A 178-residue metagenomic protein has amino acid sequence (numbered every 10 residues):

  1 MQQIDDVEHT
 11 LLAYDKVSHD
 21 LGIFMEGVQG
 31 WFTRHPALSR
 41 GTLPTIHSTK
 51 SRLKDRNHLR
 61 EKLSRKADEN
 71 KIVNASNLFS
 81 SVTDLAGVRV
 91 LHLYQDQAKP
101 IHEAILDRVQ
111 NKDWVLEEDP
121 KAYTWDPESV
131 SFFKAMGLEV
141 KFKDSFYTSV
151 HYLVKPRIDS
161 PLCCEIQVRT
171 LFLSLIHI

Functional and structural regions predicted by a protein language model:
M1-L85, D96-K99, E103: Charge-rich, low-complexity segments
V90: Residue(s) in the substrate-gating loop at a strand-loop-helix junction that position the organic substrate next
P100, L116, G137-L138: N-terminal globular core domains of eukaryotic regulatory proteins
H102-R108, R169: "Short basic amphipathic alpha-helical interaction patches in structured regions
D107-V115: A common structural junction motif
A122-Y152: Extended, Lys/Arg-enriched charged tracts that mediate electrostatic binding to polyanionic substrates
Y147-S174: Extended serine/threonine-enriched, polar tracts that run as long, contiguous segments within proteins
H177-I178: Conserved small/polar residues in nucleotide/adenosyl-binding loops
